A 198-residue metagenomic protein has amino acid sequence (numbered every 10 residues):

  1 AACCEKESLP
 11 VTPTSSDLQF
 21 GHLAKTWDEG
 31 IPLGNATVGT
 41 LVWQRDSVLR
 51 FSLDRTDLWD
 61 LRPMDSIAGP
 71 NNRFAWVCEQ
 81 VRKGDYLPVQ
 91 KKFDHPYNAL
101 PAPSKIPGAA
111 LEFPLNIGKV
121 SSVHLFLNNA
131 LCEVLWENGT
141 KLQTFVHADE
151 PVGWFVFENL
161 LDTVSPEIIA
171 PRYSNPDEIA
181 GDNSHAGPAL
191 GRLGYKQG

Functional and structural regions predicted by a protein language model:
A2-C3: C-terminal motif of bacterial Sec signal peptides marking the signal peptidase cleavage site
S8-G198: Aromatic-residue-lined binding/catalytic grooves and analogous aromatic/hydrophobic interfacial grooves in multimeric
